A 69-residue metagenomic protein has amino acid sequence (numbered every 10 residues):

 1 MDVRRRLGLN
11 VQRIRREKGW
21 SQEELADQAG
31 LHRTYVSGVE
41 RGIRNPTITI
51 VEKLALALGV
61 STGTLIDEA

Functional and structural regions predicted by a protein language model:
D2, L56, I66-A69: Short, charged recognition helix plus adjacent turn of helix-turn-helix-like nucleic-acid-binding domains
G8, P46, A55-A57: Short linear/disordered segments characteristic of secreted peptide precursors and small low-complexity proteins
L9-Q28: Short basic helix-loop element that most often maps to the first helix and adjoining turn of HTH DNA-binding modules
V11, L25-A26, V36-V39, L65: Conserved hydrophobic/aromatic packing and binding residues within compact polymer-binding modules
G30-R44: Recognition helix of helix-turn-helix/homeodomain-like DNA-binding domains that insert into the DNA major groove
I50-T64: DNA major-groove recognition helix of helix-turn-helix/homeodomain DNA-binding modules
